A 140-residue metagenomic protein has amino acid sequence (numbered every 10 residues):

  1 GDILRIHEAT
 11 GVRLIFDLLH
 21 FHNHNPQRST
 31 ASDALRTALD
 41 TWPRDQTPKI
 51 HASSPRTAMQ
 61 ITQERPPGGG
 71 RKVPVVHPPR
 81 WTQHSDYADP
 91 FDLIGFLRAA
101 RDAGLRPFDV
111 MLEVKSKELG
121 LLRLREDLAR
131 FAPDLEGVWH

Functional and structural regions predicted by a protein language model:
G1-S54: Acidic/histidine-rich catalytic cores of soluble enzymes
D2-I6, S29-A31, E64-G70, E126-L128: Short, surface-exposed amphipathic charged segments that create phosphate/polyanion-binding patches used for binding
G11, A103-L105, A132: Short helix-capping segments at alpha-helix termini
F16-L19, D134-H140: A generic structural motif
L19-S29, Q46-W81, K115, L119: Flexible glycine/acidic-rich beta-alpha junction loops that bind and position SAM and/or redox cofactors in anaerobic
S32-R44, G70-L105: A short, acidic, amphipathic alpha-helical segment used as a generic capping/interface helix at domain edges
A99-L119: Substrate-binding cleft of secreted/luminal carbohydrate-active enzymes
E118-V138: C-terminal helical cap(s) of enzyme catalytic domains, especially alpha/beta-barrels
